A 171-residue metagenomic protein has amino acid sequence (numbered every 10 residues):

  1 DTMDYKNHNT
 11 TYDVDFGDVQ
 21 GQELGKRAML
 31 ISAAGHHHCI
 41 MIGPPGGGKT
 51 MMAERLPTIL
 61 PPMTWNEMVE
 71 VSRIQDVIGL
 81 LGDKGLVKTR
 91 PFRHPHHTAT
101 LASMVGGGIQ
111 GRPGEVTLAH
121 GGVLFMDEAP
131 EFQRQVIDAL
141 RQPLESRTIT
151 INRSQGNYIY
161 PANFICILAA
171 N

Functional and structural regions predicted by a protein language model:
D1-I40, G47, N152: Peripheral, non-AAA+ core regions of ATP-driven protein-machinery
D13, G17, I59, G107 (+1 more regions): Long C-terminal interaction/binding lobes of large macromolecular proteins
A34, C39-K84, R141, S146: Walker A/P-loop
I78-A99: Conserved P-loop NTPase mechanochemical-coupling segment
F92-R93, G114-G121, N152-N171: AAA+/SF3 P-loop NTPase mechanochemical coupling elements
R93-L118: Short glycine-rich substrate-engagement loop in P-loop NTPases that contacts/grips substrate
R112-E145, N171: Conserved AAA+/SF3 P-loop NTPase catalytic/coupling segment centered on the Walker-B
D138-Y160: Substrate-gripping "pore-loop 1 plus following alpha2 helix"
